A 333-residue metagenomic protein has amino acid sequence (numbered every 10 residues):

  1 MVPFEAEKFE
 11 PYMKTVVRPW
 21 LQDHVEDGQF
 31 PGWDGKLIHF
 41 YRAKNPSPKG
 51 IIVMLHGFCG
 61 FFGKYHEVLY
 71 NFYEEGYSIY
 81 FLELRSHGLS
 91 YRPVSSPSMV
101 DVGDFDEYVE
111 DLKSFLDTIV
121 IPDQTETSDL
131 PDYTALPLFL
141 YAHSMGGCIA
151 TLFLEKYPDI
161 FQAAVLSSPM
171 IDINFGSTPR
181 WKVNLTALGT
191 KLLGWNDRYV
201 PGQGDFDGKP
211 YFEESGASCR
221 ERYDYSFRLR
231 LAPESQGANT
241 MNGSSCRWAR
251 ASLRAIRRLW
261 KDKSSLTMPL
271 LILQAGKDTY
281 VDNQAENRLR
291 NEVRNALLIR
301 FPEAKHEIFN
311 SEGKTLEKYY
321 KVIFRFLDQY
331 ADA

Functional and structural regions predicted by a protein language model:
M1-P31, L37-K44: An N-terminal hydrophobic leader/cap segment in hydrolases
G57-G60: Active-site glycine-rich loops that stabilize anionic/oxyanionic intermediates across multiple enzyme folds
F62, L69-S95: Conserved alpha/beta-hydrolase
V100-E126: Alpha/beta-hydrolase active-site loop
M145, I149-T240: Alpha/beta-hydrolase-fold enzymes
L266, I272-Q274, D278: Short beta-strand/loop motif that positions the catalytic acidic residue of the alpha/beta-hydrolase fold
M268, D282-N291: Short alpha-helix in the alpha/beta-hydrolase fold that links the catalytic acid
L297, P302-A333: Catalytic active-site module of serine/aspartate enzymes centered on a nucleophile-bearing elbow/loop
